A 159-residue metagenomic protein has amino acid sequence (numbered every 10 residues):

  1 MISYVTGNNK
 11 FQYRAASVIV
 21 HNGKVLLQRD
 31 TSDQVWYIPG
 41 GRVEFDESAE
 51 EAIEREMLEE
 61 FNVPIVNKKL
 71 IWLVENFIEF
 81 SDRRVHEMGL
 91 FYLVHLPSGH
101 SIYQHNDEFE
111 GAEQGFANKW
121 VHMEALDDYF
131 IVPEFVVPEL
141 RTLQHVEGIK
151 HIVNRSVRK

Functional and structural regions predicted by a protein language model:
M1-A16: Acidic, metal-coordinating catalytic segment for phosphate/diphosphate chemistry, firing primarily on the Nudix
Q12, V20, I38, I65 (+2 more regions): Short connector loops at helix/strand junctions that flank enzyme active sites, especially segments positioning acidic
I19, L93-H95, H122: Short, well-ordered beta-strand micro-motif
H21-E60: Conserved Nudix-box catalytic region and its N-terminal flanking loop in Nudix hydrolases and closely related
G23-V25, S32-D33, E44, N76-I78 (+1 more regions): Short, charged/polar surface micro-motifs in flexible loops or helix N-caps
Q34-W36, S101-I102, D107-K159: Nudix hydrolase/Nudix homology domain
P64-L73: A short coil-to-beta-strand element that immediately follows conserved catalytic motifs
I78-H105, E139: Active-site-adjacent beta-strand/loop module that shapes the phosphate/pyrophosphate-binding cleft
